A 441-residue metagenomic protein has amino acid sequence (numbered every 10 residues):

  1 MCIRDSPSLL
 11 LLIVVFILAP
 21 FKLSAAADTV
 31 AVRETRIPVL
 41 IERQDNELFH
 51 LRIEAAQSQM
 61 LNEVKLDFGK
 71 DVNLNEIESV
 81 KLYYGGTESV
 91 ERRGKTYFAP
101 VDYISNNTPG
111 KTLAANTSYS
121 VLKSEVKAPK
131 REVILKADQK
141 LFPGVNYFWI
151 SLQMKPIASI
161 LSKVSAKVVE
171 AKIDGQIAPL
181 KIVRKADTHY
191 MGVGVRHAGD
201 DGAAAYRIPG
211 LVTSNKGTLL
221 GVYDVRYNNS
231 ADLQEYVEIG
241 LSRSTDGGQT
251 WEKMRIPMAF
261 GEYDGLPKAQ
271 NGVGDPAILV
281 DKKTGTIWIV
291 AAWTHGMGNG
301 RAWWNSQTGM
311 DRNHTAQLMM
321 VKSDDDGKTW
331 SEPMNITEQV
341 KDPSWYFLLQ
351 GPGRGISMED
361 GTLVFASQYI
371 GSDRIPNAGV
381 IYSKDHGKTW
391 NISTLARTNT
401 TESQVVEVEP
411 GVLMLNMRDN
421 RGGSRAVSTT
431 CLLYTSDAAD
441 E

Functional and structural regions predicted by a protein language model:
M1-S6, Y434-E441: Conserved small/polar residues in nucleotide/adenosyl-binding loops
M1-S8, G85, K155: Intrinsically disordered low-complexity regions specifically enriched for long asparagine
L11-A19: Bacterial N-terminal signal peptides
A19-P20, T108: Short, flexible coil/linker elements and helix-boundary hinge sites characteristic of intrinsically disordered
K22-S24: Sec/Tat signal peptide C-region and signal peptidase I cleavage site
A27-H189: Exposed, polar/acidic Ser/Thr-rich sequence context and nearby capping/turn residues that mark flexible linkers
G144-W149, Q153, K181-S436: Asp-box/BNR beta-propeller blade signature and adjacent active/binding-site loops in extracellular glycan-interacting
